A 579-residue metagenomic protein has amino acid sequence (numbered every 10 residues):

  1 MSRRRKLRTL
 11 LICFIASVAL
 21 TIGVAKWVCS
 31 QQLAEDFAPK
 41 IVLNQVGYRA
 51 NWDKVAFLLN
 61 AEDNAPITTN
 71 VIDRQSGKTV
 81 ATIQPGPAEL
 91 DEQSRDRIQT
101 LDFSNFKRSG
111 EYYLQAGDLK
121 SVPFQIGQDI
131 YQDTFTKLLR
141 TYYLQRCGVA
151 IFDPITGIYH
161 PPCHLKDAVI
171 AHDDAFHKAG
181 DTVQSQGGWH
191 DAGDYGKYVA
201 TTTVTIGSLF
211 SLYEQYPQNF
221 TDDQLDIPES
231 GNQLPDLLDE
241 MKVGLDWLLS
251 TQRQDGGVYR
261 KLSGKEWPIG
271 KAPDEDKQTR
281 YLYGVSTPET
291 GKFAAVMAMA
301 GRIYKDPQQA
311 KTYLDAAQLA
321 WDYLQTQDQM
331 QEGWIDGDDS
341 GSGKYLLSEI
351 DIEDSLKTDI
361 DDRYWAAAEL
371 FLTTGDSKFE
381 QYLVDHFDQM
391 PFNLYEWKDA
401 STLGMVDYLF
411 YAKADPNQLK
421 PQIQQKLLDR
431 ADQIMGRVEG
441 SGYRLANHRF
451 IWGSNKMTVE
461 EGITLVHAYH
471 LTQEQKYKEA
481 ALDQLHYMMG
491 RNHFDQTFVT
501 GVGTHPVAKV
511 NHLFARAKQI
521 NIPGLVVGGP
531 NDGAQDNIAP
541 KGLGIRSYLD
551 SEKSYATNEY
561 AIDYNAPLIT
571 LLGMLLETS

Functional and structural regions predicted by a protein language model:
S2-F14: N-terminal Sec-pathway targeting helices
C13-G23: Hydrophobic membrane-insertion alpha-helices, especially the h-region of bacterial N-terminal signal peptides
I22-Q32: Membrane-interface motif at the C-terminal end of an N-terminal transmembrane signal
F37-P39: N-terminal edge beta-strand
V42-V122, Q128, L138-T203, G207 (+6 more regions): Aromatic (Trp/Tyr) and acidic
L234-G257: Carboxylate/His-rich catalytic cores and anion/metal-binding grooves
Q318-D322, Q329: Hydrophobic, small-residue-rich alpha-helical packing segments that form membrane-like cores
F387-N393: Solenoid-like repeat scaffolds
